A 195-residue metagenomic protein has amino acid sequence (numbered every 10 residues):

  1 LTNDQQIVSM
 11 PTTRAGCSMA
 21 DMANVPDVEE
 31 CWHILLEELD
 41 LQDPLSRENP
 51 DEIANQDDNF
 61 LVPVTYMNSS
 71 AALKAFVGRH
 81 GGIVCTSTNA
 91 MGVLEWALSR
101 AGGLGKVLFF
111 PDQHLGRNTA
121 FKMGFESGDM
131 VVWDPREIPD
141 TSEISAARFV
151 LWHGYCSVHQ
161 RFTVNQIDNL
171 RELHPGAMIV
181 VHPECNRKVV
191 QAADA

Functional and structural regions predicted by a protein language model:
L1-A195: The feature marks the mature, well-folded catalytic cores of soluble enzymes
